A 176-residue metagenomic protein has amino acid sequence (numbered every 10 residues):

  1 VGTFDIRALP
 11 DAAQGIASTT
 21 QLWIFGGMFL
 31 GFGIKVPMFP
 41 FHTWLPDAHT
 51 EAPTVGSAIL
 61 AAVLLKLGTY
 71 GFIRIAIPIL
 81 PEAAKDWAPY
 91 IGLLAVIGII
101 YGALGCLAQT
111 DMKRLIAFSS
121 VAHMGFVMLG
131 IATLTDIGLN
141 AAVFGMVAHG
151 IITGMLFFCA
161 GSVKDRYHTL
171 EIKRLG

Functional and structural regions predicted by a protein language model:
V1-G176: Hydrophobic transmembrane alpha-helices and their helix-loop junctions in integral membrane proteins
